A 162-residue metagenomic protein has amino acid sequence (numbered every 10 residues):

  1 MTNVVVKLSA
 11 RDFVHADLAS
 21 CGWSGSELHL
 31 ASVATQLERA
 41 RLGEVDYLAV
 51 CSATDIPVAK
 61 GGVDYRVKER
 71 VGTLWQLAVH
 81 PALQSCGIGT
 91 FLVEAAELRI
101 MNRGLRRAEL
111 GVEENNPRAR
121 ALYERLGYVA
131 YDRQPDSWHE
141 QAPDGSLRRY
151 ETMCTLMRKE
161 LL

Functional and structural regions predicted by a protein language model:
N3-A82, V93-A95, R99, L156-L162: Acetyl-CoA-dependent GNAT
A59, G87-G89, G127: Conserved phosphate-binding and hydrolysis motifs of nucleotide-dependent enzymes
H80-C86, E114-N115: Active-site acidic-Proline motif in GNAT/NAT acetyltransferases
F91-R107, V129: Conserved acyl-CoA
L92, N116-A119: Conserved short alpha-helix immediately C-terminal to the canonical SAM/SAH-binding motif I of Rossmann-like
R106, E113-P117, L126-V129, P135-L162: C-terminal "cap" of GNAT-fold acetyltransferases
